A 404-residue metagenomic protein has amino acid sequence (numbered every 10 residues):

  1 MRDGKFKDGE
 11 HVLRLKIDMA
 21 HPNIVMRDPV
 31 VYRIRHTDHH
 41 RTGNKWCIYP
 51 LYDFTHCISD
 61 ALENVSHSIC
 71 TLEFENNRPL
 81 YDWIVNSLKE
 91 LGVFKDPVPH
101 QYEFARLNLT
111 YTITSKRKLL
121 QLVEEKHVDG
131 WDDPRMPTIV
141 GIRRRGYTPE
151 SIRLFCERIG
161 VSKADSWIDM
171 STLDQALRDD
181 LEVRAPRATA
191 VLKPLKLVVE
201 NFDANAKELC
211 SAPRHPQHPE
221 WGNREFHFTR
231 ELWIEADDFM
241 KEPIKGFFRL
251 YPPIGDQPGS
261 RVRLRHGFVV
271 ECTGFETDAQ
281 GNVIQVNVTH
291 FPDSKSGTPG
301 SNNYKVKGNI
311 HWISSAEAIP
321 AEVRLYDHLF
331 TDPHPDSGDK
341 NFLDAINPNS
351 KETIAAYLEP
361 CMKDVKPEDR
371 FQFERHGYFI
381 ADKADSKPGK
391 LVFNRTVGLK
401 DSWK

Functional and structural regions predicted by a protein language model:
M1-L119, L177, E182, P186 (+1 more regions): Active-site cores that bind ATP or allylic diphosphates and position pyrophosphate for catalysis
R2, R78, D82-V85, K116 (+8 more regions): Generic detector of well-ordered alpha-helical segments enriched in charged/polar residues, highlighting helical
L15, I152, A381: A residue-level signal for conserved active-site and pocket-lining positions in enzyme catalytic cores
T42-N44, M136-I139, V365: Short hydrophobic "helix-edge" motifs at membrane interfaces and signal-peptide entry regions
S59, E63, R145, I159 (+1 more regions): Short glycine-rich loop/turn motifs that provide flexible caps or phosphate-binding loops at active sites
P97-A176: Long, charged, mostly alpha-helical binding arms that flank functional sites
F155-K404: Substrate/cofactor-recognition hotspot
